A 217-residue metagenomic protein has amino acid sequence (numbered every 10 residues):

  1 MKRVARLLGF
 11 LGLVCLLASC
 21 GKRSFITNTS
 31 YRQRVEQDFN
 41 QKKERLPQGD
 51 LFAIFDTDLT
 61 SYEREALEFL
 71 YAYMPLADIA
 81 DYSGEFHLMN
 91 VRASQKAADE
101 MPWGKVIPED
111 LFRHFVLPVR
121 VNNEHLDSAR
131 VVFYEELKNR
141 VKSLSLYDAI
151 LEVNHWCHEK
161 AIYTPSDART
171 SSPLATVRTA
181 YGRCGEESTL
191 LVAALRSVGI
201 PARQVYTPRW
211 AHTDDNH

Functional and structural regions predicted by a protein language model:
M1-I26: Bacterial Sec-dependent N-terminal signal peptides
V4-L8, G104, E109, V121 (+4 more regions): Short, flexible coil/linker segments at or flanking structured domains
C20-N154, E159, S166, T176 (+1 more regions): N-terminal accessory/pre-domain segments preceding catalytic cores
F25, N139-R140, H155, P165-L174 (+1 more regions): Hydrophobic/aromatic-rich core segments of domains that either
